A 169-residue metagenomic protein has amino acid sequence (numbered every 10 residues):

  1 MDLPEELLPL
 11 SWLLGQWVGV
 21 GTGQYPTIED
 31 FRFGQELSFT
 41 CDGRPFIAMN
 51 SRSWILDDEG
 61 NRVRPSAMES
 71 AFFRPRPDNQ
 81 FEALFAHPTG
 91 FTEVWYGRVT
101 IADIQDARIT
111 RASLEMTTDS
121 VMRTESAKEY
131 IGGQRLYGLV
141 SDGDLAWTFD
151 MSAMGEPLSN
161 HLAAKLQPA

Functional and structural regions predicted by a protein language model:
M1-F46, W54-P65, D142, D150-A169: Amphipathic/hydrophobic helical signal segments and adjacent flexible N-terminal regions that mediate secretion
L13, F33-Q35, G43-I47, A67-A71 (+3 more regions): A generic structural signal for short beta-strands and their flanking turns/coil linkers
G19, A48-S51, Q80-F85, L114-T118 (+1 more regions): Short hydrophobic/aromatic-rich beta-strand segments that constitute the beta-sheet cores of beta-sandwich/beta-barrel
G34-T40, E69-R74, V94-D103, G132-L139 (+2 more regions): Hydrophobic/aromatic beta-strand elements that line small-molecule binding cavities or substrate pockets in beta-rich
R52-D57, A86-T92, V121-M122, D150-G155: Short, solvent-exposed aromatic-acidic interface loops
D58-I101: Helix-adjacent hinge/juxtasegments
G90-F91, I109-Q134: Acidic, glycine-rich flexible loop segments
R123-A153: Surface-exposed, gly/pro-biased binding rims or lids
